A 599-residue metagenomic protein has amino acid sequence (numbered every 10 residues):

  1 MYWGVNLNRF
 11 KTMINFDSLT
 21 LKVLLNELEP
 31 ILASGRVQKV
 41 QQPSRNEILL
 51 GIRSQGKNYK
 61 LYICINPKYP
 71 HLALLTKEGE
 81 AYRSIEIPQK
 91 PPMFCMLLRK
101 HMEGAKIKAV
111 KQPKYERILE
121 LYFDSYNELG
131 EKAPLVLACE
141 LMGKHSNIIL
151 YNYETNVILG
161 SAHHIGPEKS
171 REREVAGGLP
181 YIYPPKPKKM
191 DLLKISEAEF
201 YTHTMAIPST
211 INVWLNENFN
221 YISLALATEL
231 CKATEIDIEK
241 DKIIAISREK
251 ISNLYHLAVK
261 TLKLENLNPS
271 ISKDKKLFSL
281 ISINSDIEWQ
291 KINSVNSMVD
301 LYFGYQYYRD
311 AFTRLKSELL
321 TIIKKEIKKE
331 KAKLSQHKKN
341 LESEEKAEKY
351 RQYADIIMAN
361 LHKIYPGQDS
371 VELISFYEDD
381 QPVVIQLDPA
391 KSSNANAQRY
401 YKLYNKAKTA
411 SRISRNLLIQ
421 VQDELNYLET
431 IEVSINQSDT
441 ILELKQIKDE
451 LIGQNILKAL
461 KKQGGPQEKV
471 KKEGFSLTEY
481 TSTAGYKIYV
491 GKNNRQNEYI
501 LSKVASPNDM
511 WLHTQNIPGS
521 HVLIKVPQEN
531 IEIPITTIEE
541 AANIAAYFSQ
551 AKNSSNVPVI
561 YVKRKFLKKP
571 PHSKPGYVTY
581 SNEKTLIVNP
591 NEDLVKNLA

Functional and structural regions predicted by a protein language model:
Y2-A599: Extended, highly charged segments
